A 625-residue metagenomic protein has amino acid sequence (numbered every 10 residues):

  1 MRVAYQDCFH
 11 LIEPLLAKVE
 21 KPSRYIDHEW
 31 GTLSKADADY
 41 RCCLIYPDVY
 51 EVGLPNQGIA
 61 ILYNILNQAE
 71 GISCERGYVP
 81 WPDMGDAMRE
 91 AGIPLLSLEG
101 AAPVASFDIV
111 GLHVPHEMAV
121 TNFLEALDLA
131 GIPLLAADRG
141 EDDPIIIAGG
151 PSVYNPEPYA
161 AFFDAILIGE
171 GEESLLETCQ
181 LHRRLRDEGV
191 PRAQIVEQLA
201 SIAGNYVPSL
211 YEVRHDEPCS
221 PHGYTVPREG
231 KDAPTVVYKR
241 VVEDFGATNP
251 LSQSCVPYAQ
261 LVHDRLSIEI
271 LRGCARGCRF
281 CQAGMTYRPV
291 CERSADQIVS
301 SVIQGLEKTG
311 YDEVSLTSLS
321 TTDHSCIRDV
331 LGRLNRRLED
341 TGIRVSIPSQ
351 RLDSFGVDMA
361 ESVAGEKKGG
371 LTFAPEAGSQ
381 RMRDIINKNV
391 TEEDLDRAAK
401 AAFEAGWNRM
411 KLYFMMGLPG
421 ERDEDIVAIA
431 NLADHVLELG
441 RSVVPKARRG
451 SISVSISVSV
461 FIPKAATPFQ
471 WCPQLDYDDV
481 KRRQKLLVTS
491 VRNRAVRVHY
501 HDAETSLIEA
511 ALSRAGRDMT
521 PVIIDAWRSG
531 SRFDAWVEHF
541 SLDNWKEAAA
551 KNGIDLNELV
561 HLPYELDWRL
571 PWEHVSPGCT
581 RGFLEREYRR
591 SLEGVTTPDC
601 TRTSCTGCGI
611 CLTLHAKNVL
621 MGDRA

Functional and structural regions predicted by a protein language model:
M1-G31, A36, C42-L44, R492-A625: Radical SAM enzyme core and accessory elements
I12-C43, Y50-E51, P208, R214-S267 (+2 more regions): N-terminal [4Fe-4S]-dependent radical SAM core
C42-D48, L66, S254-R279, L306 (+2 more regions): N-terminal pre-triad scaffold of radical SAM enzymes
I45, Q304-S455, S459: Conserved SAM/AdoMet-binding glycine-rich loop
I59-I61, A91, L127, A161-I166 (+9 more regions): Short secondary-structure boundary/capping segments
V79-R228, A465-G516, I523-H539: Glycine-rich beta-alpha loop elements in corrinoid/cobalamin-binding modules across cobalamin-dependent enzymes
Q198-V207, L319-H324, P348-F355, M415-G417 (+4 more regions): A glycine-rich phosphate-binding loop feature that marks nucleotide/adenosyl-phosphate handling sites
Q260-D296, G607-R624: Canonical Radical SAM [4Fe-4S] cluster-binding loop centered on the CxxxCxxC motif and its immediate flanking residues
